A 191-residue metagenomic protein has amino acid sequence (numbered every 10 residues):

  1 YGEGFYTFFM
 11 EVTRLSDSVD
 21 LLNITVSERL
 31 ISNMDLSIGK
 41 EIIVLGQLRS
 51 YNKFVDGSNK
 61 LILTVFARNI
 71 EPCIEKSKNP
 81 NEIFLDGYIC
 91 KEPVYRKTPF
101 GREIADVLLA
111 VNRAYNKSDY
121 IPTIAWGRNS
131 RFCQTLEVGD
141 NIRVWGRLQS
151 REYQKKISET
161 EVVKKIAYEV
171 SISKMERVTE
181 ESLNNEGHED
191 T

Functional and structural regions predicted by a protein language model:
Y1-T191: Single-stranded nucleic acid-binding surfaces, predominantly the OB-fold ssDNA-binding core
